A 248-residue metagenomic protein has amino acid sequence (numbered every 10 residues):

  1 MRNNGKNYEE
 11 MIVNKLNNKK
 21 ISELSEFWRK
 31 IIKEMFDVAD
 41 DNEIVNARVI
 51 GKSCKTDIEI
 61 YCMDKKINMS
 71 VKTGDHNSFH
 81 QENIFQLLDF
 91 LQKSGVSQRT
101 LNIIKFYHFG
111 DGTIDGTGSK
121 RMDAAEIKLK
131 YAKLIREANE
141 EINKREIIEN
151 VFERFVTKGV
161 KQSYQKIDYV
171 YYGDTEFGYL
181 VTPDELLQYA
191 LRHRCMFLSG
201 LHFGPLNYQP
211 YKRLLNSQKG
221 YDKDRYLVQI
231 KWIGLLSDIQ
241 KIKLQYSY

Functional and structural regions predicted by a protein language model:
M1-T56, I60-I67, V71-Y248: Short, positively charged
